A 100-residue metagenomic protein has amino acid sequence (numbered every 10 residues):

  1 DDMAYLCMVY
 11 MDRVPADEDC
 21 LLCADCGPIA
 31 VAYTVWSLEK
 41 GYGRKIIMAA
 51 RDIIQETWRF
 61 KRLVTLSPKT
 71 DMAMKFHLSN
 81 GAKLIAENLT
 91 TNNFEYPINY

Functional and structural regions predicted by a protein language model:
D2-A4, A86: A structural microfeature
Y5-V31: Conserved acyl-donor/pantetheine-binding loop and adjacent beta-alpha core of acyl/acetyltransferases and related
V9, E95-Y100: Short beta-strand-to-coil "C-cap" segments at the C-terminal boundary of structured domains/repeats, marking
G27, W58-F60: Short, high-confidence coil segments that cap the C-terminus of an alpha-helix and link into the following beta-strand
S37-E56, S79: Conserved acetyl-CoA-binding loop-helix of GNAT-fold acetyltransferases
V64-K75, T90-N93: Conserved beta-strand-loop-alpha-helix junction that forms the acyl-donor binding cleft
L78-N88: Conserved acetyl-CoA-binding loop of GNAT-fold acetyltransferases
